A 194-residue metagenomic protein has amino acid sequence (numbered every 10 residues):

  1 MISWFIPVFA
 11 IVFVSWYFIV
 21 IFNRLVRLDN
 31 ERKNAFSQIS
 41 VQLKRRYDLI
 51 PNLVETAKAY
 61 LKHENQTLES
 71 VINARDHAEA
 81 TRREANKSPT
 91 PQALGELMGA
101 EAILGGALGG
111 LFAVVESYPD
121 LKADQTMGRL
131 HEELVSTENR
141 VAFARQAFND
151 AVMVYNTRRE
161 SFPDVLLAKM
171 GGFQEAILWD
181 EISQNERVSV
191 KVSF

Functional and structural regions predicted by a protein language model:
M1-F194: A helix-centric hydrophobic-segment signal that preferentially recognizes long, alpha-helical stretches used
